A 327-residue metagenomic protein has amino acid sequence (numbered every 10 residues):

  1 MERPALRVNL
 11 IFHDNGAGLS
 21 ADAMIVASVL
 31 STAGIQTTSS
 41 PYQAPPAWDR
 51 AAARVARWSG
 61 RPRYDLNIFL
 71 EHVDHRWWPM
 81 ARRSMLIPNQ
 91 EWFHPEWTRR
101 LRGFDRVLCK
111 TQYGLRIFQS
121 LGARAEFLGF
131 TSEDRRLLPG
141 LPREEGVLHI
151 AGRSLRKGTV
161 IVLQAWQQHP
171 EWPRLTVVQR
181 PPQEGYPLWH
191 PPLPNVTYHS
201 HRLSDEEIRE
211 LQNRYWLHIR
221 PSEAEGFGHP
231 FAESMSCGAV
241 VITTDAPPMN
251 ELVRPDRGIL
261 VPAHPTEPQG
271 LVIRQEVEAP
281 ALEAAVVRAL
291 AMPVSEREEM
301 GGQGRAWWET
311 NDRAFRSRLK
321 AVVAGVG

Functional and structural regions predicted by a protein language model:
M1-L70, S317: N-terminal pre-catalytic "stem/leader" segment of glycosyltransferase-like enzymes
S40-I117, L121: Extended catalytic core of nucleotide-activated donor transferases of GT-like folds
E96-W97, E126-G146, P187: Acidic anion/phosphate-binding donor-loop and adjacent secondary structure in glycosyltransferase catalytic cores
L138-K157, L163-Q167, L175-T176: Conserved donor-binding/catalytic core segment of Leloir-type glycosyltransferases
G185-R209, L217: Nucleotide-activated donor-binding/catalytic signature segment of Leloir-type glycosyltransferases, i.e., the conserved
E223: Aromatic "clamp/platform" in nucleotide-sugar-dependent glycosyltransferases that forms part of the donor/acceptor
V240-T243, P248-V253, I259-L260: Short hydrophobic beta-strand element within catalytic cores of glycosyltransferases and related nucleotide-activated
V277, L290-A324: A charged, aromatic-enriched C-terminal amphipathic alpha-helix characteristic of glycosyltransferases across folds
